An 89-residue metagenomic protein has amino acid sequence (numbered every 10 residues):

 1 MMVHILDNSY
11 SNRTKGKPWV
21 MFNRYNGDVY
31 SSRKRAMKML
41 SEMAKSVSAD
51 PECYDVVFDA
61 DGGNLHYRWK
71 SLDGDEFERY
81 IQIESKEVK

Functional and structural regions predicted by a protein language model:
M1-Y25: Short aromatic-glycine-(Arg/Gly/Cys) micro-motifs in beta-strand/loop hairpins
N26-D28, L72: Helix-centric, low-specificity signal for extended rod-like, repetitive segments
Y30-R33: Conserved aromatic
A36: Short amphipathic alpha-helices within nucleic acid-binding modules
E42-K89: Short, mixed-charge low-complexity intrinsically disordered segments
